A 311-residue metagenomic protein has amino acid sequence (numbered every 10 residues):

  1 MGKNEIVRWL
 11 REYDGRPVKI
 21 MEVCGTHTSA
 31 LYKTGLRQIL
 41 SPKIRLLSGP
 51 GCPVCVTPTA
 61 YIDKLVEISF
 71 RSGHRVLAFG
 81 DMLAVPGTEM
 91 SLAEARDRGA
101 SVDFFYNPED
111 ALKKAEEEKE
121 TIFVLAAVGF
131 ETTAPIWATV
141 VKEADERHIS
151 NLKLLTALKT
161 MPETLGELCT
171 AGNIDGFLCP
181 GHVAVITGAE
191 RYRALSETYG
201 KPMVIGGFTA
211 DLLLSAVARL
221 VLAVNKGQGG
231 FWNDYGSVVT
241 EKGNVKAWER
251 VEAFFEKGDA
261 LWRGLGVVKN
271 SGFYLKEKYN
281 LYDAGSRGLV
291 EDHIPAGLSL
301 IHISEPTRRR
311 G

Functional and structural regions predicted by a protein language model:
E22-A30, G51-V56, D81-V85, A126-P135 (+3 more regions): Gly/Ser/Thr-rich loops at beta-strand to alpha-helix junctions that form or flank small-molecule/cofactor-binding
R37, S41-P86: Active-site cofactor/substrate anionic-group-binding motifs, chiefly glycine- and Lys/Arg-rich phosphate-binding loops
L46-S48, G99-P108, E146-P162, L178-G181 (+1 more regions): Short, acidic/small-residue loops that bind anionic groups at enzyme active sites
M82-T88, L92-E117, M161: Glycine-rich oxoanion-binding loops at beta->alpha junctions
A126, F130-R191: Phosphate/pyrophosphate-binding betaalpha-module
N173-G236: A conserved active-site cap/scaffold subdomain adjacent to cofactor or substrate pockets
L214-L300: Internal helical hairpin/lid segments
I301-G311: Single conserved hydrophobic/aromatic residue that forms the stacking wall/gate of nucleotide- or nucleobase-binding
